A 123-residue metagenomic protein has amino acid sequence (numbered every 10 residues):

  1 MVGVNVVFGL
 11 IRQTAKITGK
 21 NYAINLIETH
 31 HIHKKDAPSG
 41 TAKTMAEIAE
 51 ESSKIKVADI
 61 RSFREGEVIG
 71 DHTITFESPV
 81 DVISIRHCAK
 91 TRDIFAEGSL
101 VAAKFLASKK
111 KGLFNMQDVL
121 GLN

Functional and structural regions predicted by a protein language model:
M1-I27: A contiguous active-site-proximal alpha/beta segment in oxidoreductase catalytic domains
T18-N123: C-terminal substrate-binding/catalytic lobe of Rossmann-fold NAD(P)-dependent oxidoreductases
